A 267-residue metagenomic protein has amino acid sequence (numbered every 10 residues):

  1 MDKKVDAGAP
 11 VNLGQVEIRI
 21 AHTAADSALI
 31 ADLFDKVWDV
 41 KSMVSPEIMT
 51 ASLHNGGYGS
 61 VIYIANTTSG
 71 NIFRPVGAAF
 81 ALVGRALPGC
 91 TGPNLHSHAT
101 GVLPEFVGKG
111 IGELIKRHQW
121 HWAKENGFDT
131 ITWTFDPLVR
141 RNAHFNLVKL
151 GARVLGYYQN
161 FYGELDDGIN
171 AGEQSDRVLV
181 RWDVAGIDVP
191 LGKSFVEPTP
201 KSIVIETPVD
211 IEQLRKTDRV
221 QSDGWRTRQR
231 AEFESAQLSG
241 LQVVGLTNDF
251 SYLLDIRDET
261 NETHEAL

Functional and structural regions predicted by a protein language model:
M1-A24, F195-T199: Conserved N-terminal entry element of GNAT/NAT acetyltransferase domains
G14-P104, V244-T247: A conserved beta-strand-loop-helix scaffold within acyl/acetyltransferase catalytic domains
G92-P104, I203-D210, L214-T217: Conserved acetyl-CoA binding element of GNAT-fold acetyltransferases
F106, G110-H118: Conserved acetyl-CoA pyrophosphate-binding loop and the N-cap/start of the following alpha-helix in GNAT-like
A123-D136: Conserved GNAT acetyl-CoA-binding A-motif
T134, H144, G151-N170, G245-T247: Conserved catalytic-core motifs of GNAT/GCN5-like acyltransferases
Q159-S202: Amphipathic alpha-helical blocks and their helix-capping loop/short-beta junctions
R219-L238: A conserved acidic, glycine/proline-rich C-terminal tail/linker
